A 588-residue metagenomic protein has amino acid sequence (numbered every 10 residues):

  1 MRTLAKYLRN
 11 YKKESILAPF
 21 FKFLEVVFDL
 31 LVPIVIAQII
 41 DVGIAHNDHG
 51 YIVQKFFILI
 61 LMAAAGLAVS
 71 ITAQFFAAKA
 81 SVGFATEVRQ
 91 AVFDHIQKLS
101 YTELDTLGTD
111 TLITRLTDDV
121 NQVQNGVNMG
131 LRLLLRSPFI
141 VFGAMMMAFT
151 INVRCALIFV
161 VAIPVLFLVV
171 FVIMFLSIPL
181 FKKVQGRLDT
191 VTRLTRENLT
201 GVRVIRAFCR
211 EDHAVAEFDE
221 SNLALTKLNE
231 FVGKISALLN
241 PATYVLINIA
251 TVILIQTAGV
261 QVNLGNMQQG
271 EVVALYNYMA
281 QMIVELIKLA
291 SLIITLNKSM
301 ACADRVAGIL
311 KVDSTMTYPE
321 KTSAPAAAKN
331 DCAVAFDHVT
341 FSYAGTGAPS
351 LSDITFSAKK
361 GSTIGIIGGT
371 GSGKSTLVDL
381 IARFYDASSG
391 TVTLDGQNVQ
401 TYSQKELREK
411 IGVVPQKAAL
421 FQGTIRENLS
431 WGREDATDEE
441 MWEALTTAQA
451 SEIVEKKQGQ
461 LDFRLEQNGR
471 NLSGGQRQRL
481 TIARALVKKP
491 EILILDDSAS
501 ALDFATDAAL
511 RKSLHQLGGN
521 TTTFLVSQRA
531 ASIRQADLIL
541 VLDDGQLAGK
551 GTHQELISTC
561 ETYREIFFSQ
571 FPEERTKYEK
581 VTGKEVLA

Functional and structural regions predicted by a protein language model:
M1-D29, I36, I44-L59, V69 (+15 more regions): Membrane-integrated ABC transporters
N10, E14-V27, Q38, I58 (+5 more regions): Transmembrane helices of ABC transporter permease
N10-K13, K98-T102, D118-L131, L135 (+7 more regions): An intracellular "coupling" helix at the cytosolic face of ABC transporter transmembrane type-1 domains
F20-F21, E25-D41, V53, M62-T109 (+11 more regions): Juxtamembrane helix-loop junctions of ABC transporter transmembrane domains
I40, V92, I96, I205 (+3 more regions): Helix-loop junctions and hydrophobic alpha-helical segments within the transmembrane domains of large membrane
N47-F57, M147-V161, F231-R305, I309-L310: Helix-loop-helix
S314-K329: Pre-NBD coupling/linker segments of ABC/ABC-like ATPases
A327-A588: ABC-type nucleotide-binding domain
